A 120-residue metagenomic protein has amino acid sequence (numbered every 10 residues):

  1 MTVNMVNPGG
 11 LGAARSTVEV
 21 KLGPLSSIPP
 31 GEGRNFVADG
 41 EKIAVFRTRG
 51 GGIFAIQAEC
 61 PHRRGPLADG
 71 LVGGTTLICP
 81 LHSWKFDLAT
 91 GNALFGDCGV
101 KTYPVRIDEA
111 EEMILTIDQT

Functional and structural regions predicted by a protein language model:
M1-G74, L88, K101-T120: N-terminal pre-ligand scaffold of iron-sulfur
C60, C79-H82: Short cysteine clusters
G74-P80, A93-K101: Short cysteine/histidine-rich metal-coordination sites, predominantly Zn2+-binding motifs
K85: Short helix-to-coil "ATP-lid" hinge immediately C-terminal to the conserved N-box Asn in the Bergerat
